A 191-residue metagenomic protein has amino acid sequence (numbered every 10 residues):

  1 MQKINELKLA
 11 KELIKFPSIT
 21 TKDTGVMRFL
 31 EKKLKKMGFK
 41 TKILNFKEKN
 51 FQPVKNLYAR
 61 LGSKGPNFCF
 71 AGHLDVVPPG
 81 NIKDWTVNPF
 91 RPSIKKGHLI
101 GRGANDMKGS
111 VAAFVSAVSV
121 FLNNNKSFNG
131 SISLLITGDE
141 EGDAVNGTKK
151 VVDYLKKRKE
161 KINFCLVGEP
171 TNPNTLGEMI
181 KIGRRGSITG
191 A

Functional and structural regions predicted by a protein language model:
M1-Q2, R184: A generic short alpha-helical patch detector that favors 3-5-residue windows in or near N-terminal regions
Q2-I100, N124-F128: Acidic/His- and Gly-rich active-site-bordering loop/insert found across diverse amide/peptide-bond hydrolases
I19-T21, L99, D106, D139-D143: Glycine-/small-residue-rich active-site loops that bind phosphorylated ligands and cofactors
K40, R102-D106, I180: Short alpha-helix boundary/capping segments
P92, I100-R102, S133-T137: Short glycine/serine-rich loop segments
G97-A113: Glycine/serine-rich anion-binding loops at beta->alpha junctions that coordinate negatively charged ligand groups
G109-S116, N123-A191: Fold-level recognition of mixed alpha/beta catalytic cores in primary-metabolism enzymes, strongest
